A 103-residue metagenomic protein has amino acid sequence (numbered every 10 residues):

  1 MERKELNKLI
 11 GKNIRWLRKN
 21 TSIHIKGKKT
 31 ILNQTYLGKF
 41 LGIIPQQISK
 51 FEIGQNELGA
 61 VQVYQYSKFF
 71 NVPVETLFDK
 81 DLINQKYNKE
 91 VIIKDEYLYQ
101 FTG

Functional and structural regions predicted by a protein language model:
M1-T30: A short, Lys/Arg-rich alpha-helix, primarily the initiator
K4, F78-G103: Short, charged recognition helix plus adjacent turn of helix-turn-helix-like nucleic-acid-binding domains
K12, I31-L32, L58-V61: Residue-level signal for the short linker/turn that defines the boundary of a DNA-recognition helix
N13, Q47-K50, E57, T76: Residue-level recognition of specific faces of alpha-helices
K19, G42, S49, I53-Q55 (+2 more regions): Residue-level detection of the helix-turn-helix DNA-binding "recognition helix"
I23-K50: Short alpha-helical DNA-recognition segment
K29, F40, Q55-L58, F69: Helix-turn-helix/winged-helix DNA-binding modules
G59-T76: DNA major-groove recognition helix of helix-turn-helix/homeodomain DNA-binding modules
